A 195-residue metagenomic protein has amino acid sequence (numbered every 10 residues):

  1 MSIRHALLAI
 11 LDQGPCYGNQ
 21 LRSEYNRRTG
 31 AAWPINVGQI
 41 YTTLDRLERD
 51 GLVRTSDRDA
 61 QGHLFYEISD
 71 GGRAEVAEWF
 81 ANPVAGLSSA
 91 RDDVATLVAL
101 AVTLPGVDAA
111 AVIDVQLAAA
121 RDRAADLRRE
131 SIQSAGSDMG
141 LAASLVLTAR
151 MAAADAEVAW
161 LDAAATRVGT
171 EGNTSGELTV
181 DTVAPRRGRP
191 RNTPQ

Functional and structural regions predicted by a protein language model:
M1-S89: Basic helix-turn-helix/winged-helix DNA-binding cores and closely related short helical interaction motifs
E78-D126: Amphipathic alpha-helical dimerization/coiled-coil segments that flank or bridge DNA-binding/regulatory modules
I113, A120-S134, A154, L161: Non-transmembrane amphipathic alpha-helical segments
R128-L147: Acidic interhelical loop/turn segments
M151-E171: Short, contiguous alpha-helical
G169-P185: Long amphipathic alpha-helical coiled-coil segments
P185-R191: Arg/Lys-rich, glycine/proline-spaced intrinsically disordered segments in nuclear chromatin/transcription regulators
